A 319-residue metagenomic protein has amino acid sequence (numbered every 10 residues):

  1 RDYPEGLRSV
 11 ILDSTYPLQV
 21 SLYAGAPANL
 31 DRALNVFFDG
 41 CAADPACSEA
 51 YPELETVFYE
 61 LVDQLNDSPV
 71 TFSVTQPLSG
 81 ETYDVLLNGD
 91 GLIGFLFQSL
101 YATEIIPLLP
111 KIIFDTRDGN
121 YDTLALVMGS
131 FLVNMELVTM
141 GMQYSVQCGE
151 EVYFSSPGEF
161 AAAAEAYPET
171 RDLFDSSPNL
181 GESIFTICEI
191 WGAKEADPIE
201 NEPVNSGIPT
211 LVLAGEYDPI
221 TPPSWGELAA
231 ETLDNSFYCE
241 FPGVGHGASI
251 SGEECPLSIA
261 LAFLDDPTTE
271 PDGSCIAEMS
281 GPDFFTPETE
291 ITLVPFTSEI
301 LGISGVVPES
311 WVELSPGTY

Functional and structural regions predicted by a protein language model:
D2-L61, F95, F114-Y121, L126-N134: A catalytic-pocket lid/entrance helix-loop region that shapes and gates access to the active site across common
E5-R8, G207-P209, D234-F237: Loop/turn elements at helix/coil->beta-strand transitions in domains of secreted/extracellular proteins
V57-I208, S258, G281, F285: Alpha/beta-hydrolase fold active-site neighborhood
P209-Y217: Conserved strand-to-loop "acid loop" that flanks and positions the catalytic carboxylate
P219-W225: Conserved alpha/beta-hydrolase "acid-adjacent" motif
L233-G247: Catalytic histidine neighborhood in serine/cysteine hydrolases with alpha/beta-hydrolase-type architecture
V244-P256: Catalytic histidine-centered segment of alpha/beta-hydrolase-like enzymes
P287-Y319: N-terminal targeting sequences that direct proteins away from the cytosol to non-cytosolic compartments
